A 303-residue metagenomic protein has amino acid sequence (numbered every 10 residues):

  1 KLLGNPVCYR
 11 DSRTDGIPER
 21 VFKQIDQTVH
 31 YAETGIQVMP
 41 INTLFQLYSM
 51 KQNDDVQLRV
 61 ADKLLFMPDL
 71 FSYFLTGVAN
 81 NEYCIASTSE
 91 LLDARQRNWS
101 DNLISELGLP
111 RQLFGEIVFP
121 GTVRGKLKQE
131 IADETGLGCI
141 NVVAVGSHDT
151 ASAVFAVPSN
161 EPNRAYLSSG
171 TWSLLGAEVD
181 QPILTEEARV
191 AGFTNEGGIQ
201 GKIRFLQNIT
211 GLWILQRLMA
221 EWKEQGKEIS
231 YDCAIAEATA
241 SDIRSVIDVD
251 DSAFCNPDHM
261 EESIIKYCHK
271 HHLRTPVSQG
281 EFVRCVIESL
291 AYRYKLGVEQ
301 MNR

Functional and structural regions predicted by a protein language model:
K1-Y9, Q37-T43, S72-D93, E116-F119 (+1 more regions): Short beta-strand-loop/turn "lid" adjacent to the catalytic site in phosphate-handling enzymes
L2-L3, S12, I183-T185: Glycine-rich, phosphate-binding/catalytic loops in enzymes
V7-Q24: Short alpha-helix plus adjacent loop in nuclease-associated cores
R10-R13, V123, T210, F282: Generic, well-ordered alpha-helical segments
D15-G16, V123-G125, S252-C255: A short acidic, often aromatic-flanked loop/helix-cap motif at beta-alpha or helix-coil junctions that lines enzyme
F22-T34, M39-P40, F45-N80, L91-D101 (+2 more regions): Active-site core segments that coordinate phosphate-bearing ligands/cofactors across diverse enzyme families
D101, L107-P120: A conserved helix-loop-beta module that forms one wall/lid of the active-site cleft in ATP-utilizing catalytic domains
